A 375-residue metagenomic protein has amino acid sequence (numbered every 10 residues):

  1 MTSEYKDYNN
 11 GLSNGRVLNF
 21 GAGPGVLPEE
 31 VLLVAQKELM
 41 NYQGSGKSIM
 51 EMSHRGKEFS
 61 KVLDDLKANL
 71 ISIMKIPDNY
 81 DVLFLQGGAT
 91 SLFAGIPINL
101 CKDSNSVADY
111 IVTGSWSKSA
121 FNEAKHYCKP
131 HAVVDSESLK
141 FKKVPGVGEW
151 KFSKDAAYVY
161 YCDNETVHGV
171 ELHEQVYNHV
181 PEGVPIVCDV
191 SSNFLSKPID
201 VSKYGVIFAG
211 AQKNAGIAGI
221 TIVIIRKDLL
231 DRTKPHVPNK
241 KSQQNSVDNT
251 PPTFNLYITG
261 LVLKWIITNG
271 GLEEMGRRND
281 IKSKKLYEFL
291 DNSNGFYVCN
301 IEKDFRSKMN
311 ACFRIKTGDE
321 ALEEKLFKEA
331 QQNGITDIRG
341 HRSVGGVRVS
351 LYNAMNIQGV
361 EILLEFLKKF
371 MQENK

Functional and structural regions predicted by a protein language model:
R16-K67: A glycine-/small-polar-enriched, mobile loop at the entrance of the PLP active site in fold-type I
V17, H341-K375: PLP-dependent enzyme catalytic core of the Aspartate aminotransferase-like
E29, A211-Y287, E302, E373-K375: Active-site C-terminal subdomain of aminotransferase-like
S45-L92, N99, S115, E123: Conserved N-terminal alpha-helix of the aminotransferase class I/II PLP-enzyme fold
C101-W116: Conserved PLP-anchoring active-site segment centered on the Schiff-base-forming lysine
A124, S136-F194: Active-site phosphate-binding strand-loop segment of PLP-dependent enzymes
V187, D200-Q212: Conserved active-site segment immediately N-terminal to the catalytic lysine that forms the internal aldimine
Y297-A330: Conserved PLP-binding catalytic core of the aspartate aminotransferase-like
